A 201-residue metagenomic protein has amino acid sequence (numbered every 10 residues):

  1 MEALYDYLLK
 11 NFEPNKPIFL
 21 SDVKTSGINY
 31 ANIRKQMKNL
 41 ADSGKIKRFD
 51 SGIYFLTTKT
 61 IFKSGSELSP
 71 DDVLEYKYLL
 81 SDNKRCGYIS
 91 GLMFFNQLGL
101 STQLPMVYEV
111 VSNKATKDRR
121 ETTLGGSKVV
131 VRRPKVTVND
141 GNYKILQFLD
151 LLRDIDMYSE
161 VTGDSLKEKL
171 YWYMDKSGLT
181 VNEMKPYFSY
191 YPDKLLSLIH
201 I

Functional and structural regions predicted by a protein language model:
E2-Y5, K10-Y78: Short beta-edge/loop segments at beta->alpha junctions of small alpha/beta modules that act as binding/recognition
S26, Y30, R34, K47-R48 (+4 more regions): Alpha-helix N-cap/helix-initiation sites
V73-L80, V130-P134: Short, flexible active-site loops
K77-M106: Ordered, amphipathic secondary-structure segments that act as subunit-interaction surfaces in large macromolecular
F95-Y171: Conserved, surface-exposed functional patches that form binding/active-site neighborhoods
M174, F188-L195: Compositionally biased, low-complexity/repeat regions
V181-N182: Charge-dense, helix-prone N-terminal extensions
I199-I201: Conserved small/polar residues in nucleotide/adenosyl-binding loops
